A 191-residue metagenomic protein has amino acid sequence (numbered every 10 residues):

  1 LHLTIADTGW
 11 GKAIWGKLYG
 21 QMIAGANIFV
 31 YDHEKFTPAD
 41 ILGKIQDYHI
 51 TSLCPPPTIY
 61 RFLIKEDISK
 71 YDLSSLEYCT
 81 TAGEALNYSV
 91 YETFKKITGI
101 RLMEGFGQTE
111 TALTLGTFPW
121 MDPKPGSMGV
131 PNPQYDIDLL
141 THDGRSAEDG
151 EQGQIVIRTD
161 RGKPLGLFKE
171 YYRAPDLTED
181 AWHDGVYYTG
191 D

Functional and structural regions predicted by a protein language model:
L1-T51, E66: Conserved AMP-binding/adenylation subdomain of ANL enzymes
D7, G83, G107, G129 (+1 more regions): Active-site glycine-centered loops adjacent to acidic/histidine catalytic or metal-binding residues that shape
L18-Y19, I23-A26, I50-P55, I64-K124 (+1 more regions): Gly/Ser/Thr-rich phosphate-binding loop
P56-P57, R161: Beta->alpha turn/N-cap motifs
T117, G129, E148-E151, K169-E170: Active-site glycine/GP-rich loop and adjacent strand/helix microenvironment that borders small-molecule binding pockets
G126-N132, S146, A181-G185: Short Gly/Pro-enriched turn/cap motifs at secondary-structure boundaries
D138-R158: Conserved beta-loop-beta connector loops within the AMP-binding
V156-D191: Conserved ATP-binding/catalytic segment of the ANL
